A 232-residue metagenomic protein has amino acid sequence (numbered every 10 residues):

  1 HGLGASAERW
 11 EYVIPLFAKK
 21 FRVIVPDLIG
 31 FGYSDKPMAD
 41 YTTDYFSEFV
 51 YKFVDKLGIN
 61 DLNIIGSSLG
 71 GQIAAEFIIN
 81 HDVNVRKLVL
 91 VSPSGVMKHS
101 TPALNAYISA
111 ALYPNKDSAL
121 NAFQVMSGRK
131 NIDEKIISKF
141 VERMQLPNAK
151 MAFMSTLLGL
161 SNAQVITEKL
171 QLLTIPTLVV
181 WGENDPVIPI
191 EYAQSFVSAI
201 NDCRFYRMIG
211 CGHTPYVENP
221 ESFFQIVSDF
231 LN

Functional and structural regions predicted by a protein language model:
H1-L3, L62, G66-G71: Conserved alpha/beta-hydrolase "nucleophile elbow" surrounding the catalytic nucleophile
H1-Y33: Conserved HGGG/HGGXW glycine-rich cap/lid loop of the alpha/beta-hydrolase fold
Y45-L62: Conserved acidic catalytic loop of the alpha/beta-hydrolase fold
Q72-N80, R86-K116: Flexible "cap/lid" loop of the alpha/beta hydrolase fold
K98-T101, K116-L172: Conserved alpha/beta-hydrolase catalytic His-Asp/Glu region
L173, V179-W181, D185: Short beta-strand/loop motif that positions the catalytic acidic residue of the alpha/beta-hydrolase fold
I175, P189-S198: Short alpha-helix in the alpha/beta-hydrolase fold that links the catalytic acid
C203-N232: Catalytic active-site module of serine/aspartate enzymes centered on a nucleophile-bearing elbow/loop
